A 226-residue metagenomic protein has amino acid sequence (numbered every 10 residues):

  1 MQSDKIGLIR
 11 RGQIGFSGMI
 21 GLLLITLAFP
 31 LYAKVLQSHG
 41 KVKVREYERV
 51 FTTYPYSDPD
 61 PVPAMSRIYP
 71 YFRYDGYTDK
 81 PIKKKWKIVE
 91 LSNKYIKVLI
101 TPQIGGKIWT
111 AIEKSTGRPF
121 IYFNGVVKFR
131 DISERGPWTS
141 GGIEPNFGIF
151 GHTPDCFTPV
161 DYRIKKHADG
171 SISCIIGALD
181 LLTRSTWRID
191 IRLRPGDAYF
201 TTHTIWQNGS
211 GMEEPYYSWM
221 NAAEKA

Functional and structural regions predicted by a protein language model:
D4-I20: Bacterial N-terminal signal peptides that target proteins for export
S17-P30: Bacterial N-terminal signal peptides
A33-K41, T116-E144, I164, T201 (+1 more regions): Polysaccharide-binding surfaces and accessory modules of carbohydrate-active proteins
K34-T78: N-terminal pre-domain segments of enzymes
V35-E48, I96-V98, Y162, C174 (+1 more regions): Generic structural motif
P59-K83, I88-E90, S140-Y199: Extended, loop-rich substrate-binding clefts of extracytoplasmic carbohydrate-active enzymes
T78-K80, S92, V98-T116, I176-K225: Acidic, contiguous internal or C-terminal segments within carbohydrate-active enzymes that form a structured patch used
